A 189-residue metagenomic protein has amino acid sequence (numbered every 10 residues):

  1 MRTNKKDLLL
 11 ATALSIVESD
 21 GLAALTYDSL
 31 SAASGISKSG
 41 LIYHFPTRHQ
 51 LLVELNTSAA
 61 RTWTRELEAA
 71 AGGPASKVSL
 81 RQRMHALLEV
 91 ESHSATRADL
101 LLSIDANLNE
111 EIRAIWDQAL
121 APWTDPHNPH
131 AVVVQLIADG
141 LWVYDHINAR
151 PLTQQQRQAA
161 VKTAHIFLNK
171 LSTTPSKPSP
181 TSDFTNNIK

Functional and structural regions predicted by a protein language model:
K5-I16, L30, L55-A59, W63: Generic hydrophobic, amphipathic alpha-helix propensity
L8, I16, L22-Q50: Helix-turn-helix
T12-S19, E66-A69, I137-Y144: Solvent-exposed, amphipathic alpha-helical segments
E54, R61-R97: Hydrophobic alpha-helical connector segments
A98-L101, H146: A structural signal for repeat-array scaffolds
S103-D105: Structural detector for internal amphipathic alpha-helices that build alpha-solenoid repeat scaffolds
N109-K189: Hydrophobic/aromatic-rich alpha-helical bundle segments in the mid-to-C-terminal region
